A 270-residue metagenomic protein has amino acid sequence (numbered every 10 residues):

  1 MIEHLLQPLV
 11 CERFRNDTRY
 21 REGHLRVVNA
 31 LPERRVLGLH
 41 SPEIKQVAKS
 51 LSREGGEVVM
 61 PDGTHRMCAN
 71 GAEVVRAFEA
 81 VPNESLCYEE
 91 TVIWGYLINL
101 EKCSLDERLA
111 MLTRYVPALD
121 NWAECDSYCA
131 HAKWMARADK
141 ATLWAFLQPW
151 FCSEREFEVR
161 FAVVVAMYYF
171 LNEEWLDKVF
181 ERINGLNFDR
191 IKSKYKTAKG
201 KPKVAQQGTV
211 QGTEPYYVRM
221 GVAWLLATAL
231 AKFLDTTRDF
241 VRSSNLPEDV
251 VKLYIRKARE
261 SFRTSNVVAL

Functional and structural regions predicted by a protein language model:
M1-L270: Alpha-helical scaffold domains
